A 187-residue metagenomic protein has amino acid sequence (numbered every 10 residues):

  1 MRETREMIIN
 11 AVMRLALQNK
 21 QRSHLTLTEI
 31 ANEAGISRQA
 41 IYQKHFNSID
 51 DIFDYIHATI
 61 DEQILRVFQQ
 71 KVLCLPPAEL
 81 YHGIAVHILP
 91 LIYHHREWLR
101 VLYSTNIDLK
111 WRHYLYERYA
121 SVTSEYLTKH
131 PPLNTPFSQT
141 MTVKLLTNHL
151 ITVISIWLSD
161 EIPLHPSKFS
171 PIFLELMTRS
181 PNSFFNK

Functional and structural regions predicted by a protein language model:
R2-T28: Short, amphipathic alpha-helix enriched in basic
I8-A16, I88, I92, Y119: Short hydrophobic clusters on alpha-helical segments that form packing/core surfaces in small helical domains
L17-R22, A40-Y55: HTH DNA-binding helix-turn interface
T28-E33, I41, I92: Append "Primarily bacterial transcriptional regulators
I56-I64: Short, basic, alpha-helical segments at the C-terminal edge of helix-turn-helix-like DNA-binding modules
Q69-E97: Hydrophobic alpha-helical connector segments
N106-P131, F137-N148: Amphipathic alpha-helical packing segments from all-alpha helical-bundle domains
T128, I156-K187: C-terminal peripheral helix-coil segments that are non-catalytic and often amphipathic
